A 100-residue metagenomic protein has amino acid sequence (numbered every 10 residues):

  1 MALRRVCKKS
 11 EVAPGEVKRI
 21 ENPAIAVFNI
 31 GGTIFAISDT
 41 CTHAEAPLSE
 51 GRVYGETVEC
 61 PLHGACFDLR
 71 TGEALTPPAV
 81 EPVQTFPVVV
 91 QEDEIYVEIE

Functional and structural regions predicted by a protein language model:
M1-G55, D68-L69, E73, P82-E100: N-terminal pre-ligand scaffold of iron-sulfur
C41, C60-H63: Short cysteine clusters
P77: Short glycine/proline-centered loop/turn elements that form peptide/ligand docking sites
